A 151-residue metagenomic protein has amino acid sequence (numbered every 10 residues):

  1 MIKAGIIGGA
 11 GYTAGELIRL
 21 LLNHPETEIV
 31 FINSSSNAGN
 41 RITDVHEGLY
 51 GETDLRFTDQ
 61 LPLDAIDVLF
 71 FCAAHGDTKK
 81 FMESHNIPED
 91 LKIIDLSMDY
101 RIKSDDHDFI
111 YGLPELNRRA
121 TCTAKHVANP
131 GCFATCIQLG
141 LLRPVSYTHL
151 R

Functional and structural regions predicted by a protein language model:
M1-A4: Extreme N-terminal starter segment of soluble prokaryotic enzymes
A10, I18: N-terminal Rossmann NAD(P)H-binding glycine-rich loop of SDR-like oxidoreductase domains
A14: N-terminal Rossmann-fold NAD(P) dinucleotide-binding loop
H24-H46: NAD(P)-binding Rossmann-fold cofactor-contacting core
T53-I66: Short acidic low-complexity segments
D64-K80: Rossmann-like NAD(P)-binding element
S97-T121: Rossmann-fold NAD(P)-binding glycine/threonine-rich loop
T148-R151: Conserved small/polar residues in nucleotide/adenosyl-binding loops
